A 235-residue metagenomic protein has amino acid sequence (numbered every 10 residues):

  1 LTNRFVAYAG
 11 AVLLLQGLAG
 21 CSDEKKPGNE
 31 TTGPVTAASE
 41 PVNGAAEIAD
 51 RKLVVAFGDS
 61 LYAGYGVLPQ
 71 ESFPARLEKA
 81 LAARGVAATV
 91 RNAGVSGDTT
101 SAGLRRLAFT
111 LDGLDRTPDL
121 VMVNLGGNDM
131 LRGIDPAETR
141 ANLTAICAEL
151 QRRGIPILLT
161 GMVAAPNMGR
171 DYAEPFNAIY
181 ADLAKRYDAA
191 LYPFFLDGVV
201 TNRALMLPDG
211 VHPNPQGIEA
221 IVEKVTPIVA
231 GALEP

Functional and structural regions predicted by a protein language model:
L1-F57, V67-L68, A82-V86, D115-T117 (+4 more regions): N-terminal secretory targeting modules
G17, R91, L158: Conserved Rossmann-like nucleotide-binding pocket used by diverse enzymes that bind dinucleotide cofactors
V55-A63, A93, L125: Acidic/histidine-rich, surface-exposed loop or edge segments in extracytoplasmic proteins
G64-S72: Glycine- and acidic-residue-enriched helix-capping/strand-helix junction motifs
L68, D98-S101: Acidic-and-aromatic substrate-binding clefts and catalytic sites of carbohydrate-active enzymes
R76-V90: Signal peptide-proximal N-terminal region of secreted/periplasmic/extracellular or secretory-lumen proteins
V86, L104-P235: Alpha-helical cap/lid subdomain in secreted, periplasmic, or secretory-pathway luminal O-acyl-processing enzymes
A87-T99: A short beta-strand-loop structural module common to alpha/beta enzyme folds
